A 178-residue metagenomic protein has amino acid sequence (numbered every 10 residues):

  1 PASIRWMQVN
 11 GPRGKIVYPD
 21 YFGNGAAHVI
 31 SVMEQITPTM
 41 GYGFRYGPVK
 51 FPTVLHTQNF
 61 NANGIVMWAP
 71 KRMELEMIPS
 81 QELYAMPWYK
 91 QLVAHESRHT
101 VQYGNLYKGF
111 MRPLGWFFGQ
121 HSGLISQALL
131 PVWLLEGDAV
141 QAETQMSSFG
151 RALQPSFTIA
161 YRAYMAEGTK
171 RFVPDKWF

Functional and structural regions predicted by a protein language model:
P1-I125, P131, P174: Juxtacatalytic substrate-recognition/specificity segment
M40, L130-A152, S156-F178: Active-site-proximal alpha-helical
